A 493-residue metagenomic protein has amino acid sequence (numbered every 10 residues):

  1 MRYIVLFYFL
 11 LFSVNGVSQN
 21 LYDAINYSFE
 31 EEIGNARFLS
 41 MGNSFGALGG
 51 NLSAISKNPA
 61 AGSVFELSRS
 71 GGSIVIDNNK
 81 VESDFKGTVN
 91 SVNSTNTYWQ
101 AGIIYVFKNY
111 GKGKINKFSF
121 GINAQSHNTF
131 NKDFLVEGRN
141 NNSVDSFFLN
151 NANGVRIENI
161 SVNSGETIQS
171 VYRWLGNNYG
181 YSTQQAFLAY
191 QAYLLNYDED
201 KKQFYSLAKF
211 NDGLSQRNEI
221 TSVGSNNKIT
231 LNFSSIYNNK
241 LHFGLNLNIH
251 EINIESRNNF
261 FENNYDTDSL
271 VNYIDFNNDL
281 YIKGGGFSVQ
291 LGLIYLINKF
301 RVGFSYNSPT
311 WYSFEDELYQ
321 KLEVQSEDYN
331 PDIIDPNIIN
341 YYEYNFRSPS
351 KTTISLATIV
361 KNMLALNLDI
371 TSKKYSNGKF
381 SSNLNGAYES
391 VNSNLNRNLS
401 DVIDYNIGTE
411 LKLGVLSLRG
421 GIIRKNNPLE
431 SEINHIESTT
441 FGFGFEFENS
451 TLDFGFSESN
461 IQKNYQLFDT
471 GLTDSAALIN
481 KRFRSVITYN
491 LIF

Functional and structural regions predicted by a protein language model:
M1-Y22, F493: Bacterial Sec-dependent N-terminal signal peptides
Q19-I33, F38-L39, V106-F493: Outer-membrane beta-barrel porins/channels
A36, L48-K57, S63-R139, N227: Outer-membrane beta-barrel translocator/receptor signature
